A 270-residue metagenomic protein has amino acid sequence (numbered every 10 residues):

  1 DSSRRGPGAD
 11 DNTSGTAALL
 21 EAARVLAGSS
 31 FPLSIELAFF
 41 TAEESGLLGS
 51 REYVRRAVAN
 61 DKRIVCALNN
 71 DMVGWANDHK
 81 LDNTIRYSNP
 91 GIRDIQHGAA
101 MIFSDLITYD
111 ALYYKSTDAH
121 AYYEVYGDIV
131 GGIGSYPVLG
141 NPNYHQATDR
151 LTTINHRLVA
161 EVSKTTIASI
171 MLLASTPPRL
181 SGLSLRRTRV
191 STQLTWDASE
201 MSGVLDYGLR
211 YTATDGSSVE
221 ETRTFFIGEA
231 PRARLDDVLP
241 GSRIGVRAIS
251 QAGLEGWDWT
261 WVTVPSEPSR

Functional and structural regions predicted by a protein language model:
D1-A38, E52, V58: Catalytic-core environment of secreted peptidases
L19, T222-T224, G228-R234, S242: Short S/T/G- and acidic-enriched coil/turn segments that sit immediately N-terminal to beta-strands in beta-sandwich
S30, F40-P137: Metal-dependent peptidase/peptidase-like ectodomains
L139-R186: His/Asp/Glu-rich mid-to-C-terminal helical/loop segments that flank catalytic regions of hydrolases
V190-G203: Conserved aromatic anchor
S202-T224: Extracellular low-complexity, O-glycosylation-prone stalks/linkers
L235-G256: Beta-strand-rich modules
Q251-R270: Extracellular fibronectin type III
